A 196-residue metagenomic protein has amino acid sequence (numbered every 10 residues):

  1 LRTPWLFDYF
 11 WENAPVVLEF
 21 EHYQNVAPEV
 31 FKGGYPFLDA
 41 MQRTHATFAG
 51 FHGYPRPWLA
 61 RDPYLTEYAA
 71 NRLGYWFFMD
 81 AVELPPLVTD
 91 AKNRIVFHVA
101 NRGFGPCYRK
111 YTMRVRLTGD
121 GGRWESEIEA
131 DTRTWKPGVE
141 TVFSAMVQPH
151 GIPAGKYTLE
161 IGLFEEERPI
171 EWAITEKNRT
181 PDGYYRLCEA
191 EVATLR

Functional and structural regions predicted by a protein language model:
L1-P55: Catalytic-core regions of glycoside hydrolase
A27-E29, P55-A60, K92-V96: A short linear-motif detector with a strong N-terminal bias
G33-L84: Catalytic cores of secreted or luminal carbohydrate-active enzymes
E67-R196: Extracellular/luminal regions of secreted and cell-surface proteins that mediate adhesion/ECM remodeling
